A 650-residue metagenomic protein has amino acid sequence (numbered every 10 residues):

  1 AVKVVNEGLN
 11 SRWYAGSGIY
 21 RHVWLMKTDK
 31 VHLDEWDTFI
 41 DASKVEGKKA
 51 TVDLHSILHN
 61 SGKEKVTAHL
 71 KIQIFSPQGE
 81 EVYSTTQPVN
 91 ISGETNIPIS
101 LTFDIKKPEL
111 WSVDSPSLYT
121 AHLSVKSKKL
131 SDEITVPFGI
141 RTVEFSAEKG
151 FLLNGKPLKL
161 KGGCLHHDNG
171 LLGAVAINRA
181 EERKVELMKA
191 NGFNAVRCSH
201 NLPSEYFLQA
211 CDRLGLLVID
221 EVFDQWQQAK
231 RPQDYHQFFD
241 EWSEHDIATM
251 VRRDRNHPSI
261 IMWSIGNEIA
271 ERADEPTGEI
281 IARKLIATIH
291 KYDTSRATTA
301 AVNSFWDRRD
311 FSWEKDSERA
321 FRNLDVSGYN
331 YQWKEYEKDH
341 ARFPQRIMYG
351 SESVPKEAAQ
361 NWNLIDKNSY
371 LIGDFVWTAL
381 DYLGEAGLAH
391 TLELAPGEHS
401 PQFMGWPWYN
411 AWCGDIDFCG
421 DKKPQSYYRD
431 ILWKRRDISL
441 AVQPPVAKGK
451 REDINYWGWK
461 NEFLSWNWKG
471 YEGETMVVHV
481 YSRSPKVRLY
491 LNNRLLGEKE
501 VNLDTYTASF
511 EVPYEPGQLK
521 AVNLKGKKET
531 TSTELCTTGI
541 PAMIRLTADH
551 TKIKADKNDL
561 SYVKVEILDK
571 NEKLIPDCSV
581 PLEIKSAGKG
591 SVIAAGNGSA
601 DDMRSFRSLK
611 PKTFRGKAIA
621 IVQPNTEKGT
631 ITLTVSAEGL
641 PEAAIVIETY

Functional and structural regions predicted by a protein language model:
A1-E205, A210, L214-V218, D246-T249 (+6 more regions): Secreted/periplasmic carbohydrate-active enzymes, especially glycoside hydrolases
H55, R179-A190, N194-L432, A441-Q443 (+2 more regions): Substrate-binding/catalytic cleft of secreted carbohydrate-active enzymes, primarily glycoside hydrolases
V446-K448: Small/polar glycine-rich anion-binding or flexible loop at a beta-alpha turn
